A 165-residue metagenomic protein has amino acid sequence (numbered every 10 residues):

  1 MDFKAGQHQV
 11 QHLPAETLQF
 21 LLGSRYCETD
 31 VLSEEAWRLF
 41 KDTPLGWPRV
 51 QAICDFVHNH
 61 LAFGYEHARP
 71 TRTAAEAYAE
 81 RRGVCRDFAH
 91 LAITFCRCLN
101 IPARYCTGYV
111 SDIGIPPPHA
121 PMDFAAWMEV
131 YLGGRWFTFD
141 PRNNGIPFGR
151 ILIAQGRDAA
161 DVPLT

Functional and structural regions predicted by a protein language model:
F3-G6, Q11-G83, L91, A159: Secondary-structure boundary elements
D55, D87-T165: Hydrophobic/aromatic-rich core segments of domains that either
